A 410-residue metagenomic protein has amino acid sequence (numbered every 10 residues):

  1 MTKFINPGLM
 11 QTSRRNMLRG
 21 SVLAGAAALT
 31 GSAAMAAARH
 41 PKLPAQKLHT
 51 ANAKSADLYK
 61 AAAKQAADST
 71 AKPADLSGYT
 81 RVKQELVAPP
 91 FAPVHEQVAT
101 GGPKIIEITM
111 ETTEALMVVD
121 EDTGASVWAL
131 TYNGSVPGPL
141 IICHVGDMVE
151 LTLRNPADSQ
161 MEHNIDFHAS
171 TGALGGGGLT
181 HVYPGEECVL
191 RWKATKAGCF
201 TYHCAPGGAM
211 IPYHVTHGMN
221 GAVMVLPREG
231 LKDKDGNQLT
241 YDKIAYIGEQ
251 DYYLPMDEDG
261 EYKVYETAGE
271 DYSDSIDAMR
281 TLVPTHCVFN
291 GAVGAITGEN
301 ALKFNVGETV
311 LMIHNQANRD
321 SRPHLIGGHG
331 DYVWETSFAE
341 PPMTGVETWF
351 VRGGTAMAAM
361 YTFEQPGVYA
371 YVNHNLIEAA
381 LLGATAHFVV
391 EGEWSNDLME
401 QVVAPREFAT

Functional and structural regions predicted by a protein language model:
M1-N16, G20-A28: N-terminal secretory signal peptides
S32-T100, V402-T410: C-terminal segment of N-terminal export signals and the immediately downstream linker at the start of the mature
A99-G101, V136-V149, T297-E308: Short, glycine/small-residue-enriched coil/turn segments at secondary-structure junctions
E107-V225, P284, D320-R352, Y369-F388: Histidine- and aromatic-enriched segments that form or immediately flank copper-ligand environments
M224-A245, E391-R406: Low-complexity, Pro/Ser/Thr- and charge-rich linker/hinge segments at domain boundaries
Y241-F304: Acidic-aromatic/histidine active-site loop/patch
K303, E308-P323: Long, repeat-rich segments with strong aromatic
T348-T410: C-terminal functional regions that serve as terminal interaction/effector modules
